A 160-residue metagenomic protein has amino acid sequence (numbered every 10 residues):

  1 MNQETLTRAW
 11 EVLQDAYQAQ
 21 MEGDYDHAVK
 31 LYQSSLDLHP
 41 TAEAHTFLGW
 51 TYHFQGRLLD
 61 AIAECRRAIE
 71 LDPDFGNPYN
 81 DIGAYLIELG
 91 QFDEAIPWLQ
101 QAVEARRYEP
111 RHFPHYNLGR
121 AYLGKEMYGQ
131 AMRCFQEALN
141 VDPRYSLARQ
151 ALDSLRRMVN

Functional and structural regions predicted by a protein language model:
T5-E43, F47, F54: Alpha-helical segment of the N-proximal tetratricopeptide repeat
M21-L31, Q55-R67, L89-E104, K125-C134 (+1 more regions): Structural signature of tandem alpha-helical TPR/SEL1-like repeats, specifically the intra-repeat loop/turn
H39-P40, P73, R107-E109, P143: Short coil turns that delineate tetratricopeptide repeat
A44-H45, P78, H112-P114, A148: TPR alpha-solenoid repeat register
V103, L123, Y128-D153: TPR/TPR-like (Sel1-like) alpha-helical repeat modules
